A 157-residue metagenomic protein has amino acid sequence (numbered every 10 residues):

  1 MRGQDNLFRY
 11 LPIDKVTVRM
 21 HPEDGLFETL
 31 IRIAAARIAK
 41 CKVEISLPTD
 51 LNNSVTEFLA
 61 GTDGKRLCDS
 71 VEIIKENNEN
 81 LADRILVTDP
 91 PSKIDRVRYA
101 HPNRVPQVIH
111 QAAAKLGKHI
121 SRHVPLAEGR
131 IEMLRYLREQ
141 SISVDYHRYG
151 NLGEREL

Functional and structural regions predicted by a protein language model:
M1-R32, A36-L157: C-terminal segments
